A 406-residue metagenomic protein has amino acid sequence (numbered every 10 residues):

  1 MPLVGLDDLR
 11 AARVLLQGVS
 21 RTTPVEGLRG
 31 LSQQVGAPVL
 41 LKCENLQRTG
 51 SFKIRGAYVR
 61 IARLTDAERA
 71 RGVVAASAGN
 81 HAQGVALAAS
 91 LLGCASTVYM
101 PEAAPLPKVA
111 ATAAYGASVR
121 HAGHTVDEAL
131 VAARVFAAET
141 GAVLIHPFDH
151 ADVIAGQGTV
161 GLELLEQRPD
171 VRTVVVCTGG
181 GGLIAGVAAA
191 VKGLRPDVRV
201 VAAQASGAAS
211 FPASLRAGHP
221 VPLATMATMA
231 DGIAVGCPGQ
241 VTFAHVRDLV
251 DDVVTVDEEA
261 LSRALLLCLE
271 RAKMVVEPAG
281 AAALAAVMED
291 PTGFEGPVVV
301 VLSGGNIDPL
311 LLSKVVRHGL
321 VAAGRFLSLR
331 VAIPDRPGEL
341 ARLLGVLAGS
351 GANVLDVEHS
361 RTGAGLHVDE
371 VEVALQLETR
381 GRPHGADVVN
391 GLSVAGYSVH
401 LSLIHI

Functional and structural regions predicted by a protein language model:
M1-I404: PLP-dependent amino-acid enzyme catalytic core
